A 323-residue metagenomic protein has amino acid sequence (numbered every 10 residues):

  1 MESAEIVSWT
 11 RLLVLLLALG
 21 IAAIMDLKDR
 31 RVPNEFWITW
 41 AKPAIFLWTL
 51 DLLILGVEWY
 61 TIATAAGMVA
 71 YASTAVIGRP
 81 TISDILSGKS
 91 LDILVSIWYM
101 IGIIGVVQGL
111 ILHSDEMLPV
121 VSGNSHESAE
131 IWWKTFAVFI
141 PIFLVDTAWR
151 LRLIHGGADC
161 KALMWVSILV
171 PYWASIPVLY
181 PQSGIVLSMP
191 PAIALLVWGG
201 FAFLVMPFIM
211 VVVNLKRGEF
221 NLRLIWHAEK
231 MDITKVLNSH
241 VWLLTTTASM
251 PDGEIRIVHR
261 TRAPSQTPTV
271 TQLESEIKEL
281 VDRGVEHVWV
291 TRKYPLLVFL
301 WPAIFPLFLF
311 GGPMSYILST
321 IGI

Functional and structural regions predicted by a protein language model:
M1-I323: A membrane-topology feature that recognizes alpha-helical transmembrane segments and their immediate juxtamembrane
